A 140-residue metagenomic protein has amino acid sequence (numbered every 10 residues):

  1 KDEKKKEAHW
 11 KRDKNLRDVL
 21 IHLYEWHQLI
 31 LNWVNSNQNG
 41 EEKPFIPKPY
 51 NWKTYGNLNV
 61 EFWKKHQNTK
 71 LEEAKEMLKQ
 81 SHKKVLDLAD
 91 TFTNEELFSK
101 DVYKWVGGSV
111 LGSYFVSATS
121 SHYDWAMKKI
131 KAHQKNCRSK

Functional and structural regions predicted by a protein language model:
K1-E3, T93-N94: Residues that cap or delimit alpha-helices
K5-N57, L97-K140: Short, contiguous alpha-helical
K53-F98: Acidic/histidine-rich alpha-helical segments that form the ligand environment of transition-metal centers
